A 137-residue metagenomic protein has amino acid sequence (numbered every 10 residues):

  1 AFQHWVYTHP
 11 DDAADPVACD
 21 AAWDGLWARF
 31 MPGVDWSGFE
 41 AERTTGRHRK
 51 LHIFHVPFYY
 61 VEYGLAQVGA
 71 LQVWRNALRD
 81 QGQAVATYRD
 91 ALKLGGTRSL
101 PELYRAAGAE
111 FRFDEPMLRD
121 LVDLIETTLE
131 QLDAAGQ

Functional and structural regions predicted by a protein language model:
Q3-Q137: C-terminal, non-catalytic "cap/extension" segments appended to globular domains
